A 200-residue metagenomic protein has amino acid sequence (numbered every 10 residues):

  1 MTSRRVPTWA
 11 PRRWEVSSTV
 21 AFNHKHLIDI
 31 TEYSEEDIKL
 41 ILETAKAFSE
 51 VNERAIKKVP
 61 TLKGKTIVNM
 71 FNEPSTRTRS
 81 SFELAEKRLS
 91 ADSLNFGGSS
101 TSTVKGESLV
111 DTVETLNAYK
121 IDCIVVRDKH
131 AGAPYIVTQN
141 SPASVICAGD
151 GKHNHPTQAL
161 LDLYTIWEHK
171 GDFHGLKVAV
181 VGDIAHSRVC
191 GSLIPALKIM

Functional and structural regions predicted by a protein language model:
M1-V16: N-terminal mitochondrial targeting presequence
W14-S80, L84: Positively charged, low-complexity intrinsically disordered leader regions
T31-D37, N52, T66, S100 (+4 more regions): Solvent-exposed, flexible loop/coil residues
Y33, T44-V51, L89, Y119 (+4 more regions): Change "in soluble alpha/beta enzymes" to "in soluble alpha/beta proteins
I56, P60-W167: Phosphate/diphosphate ligand-binding glycine-rich loop within oxidoreductases
N72-A85, E168-M200: Glycine-rich phosphate/diphosphate-binding loop of Rossmann-like nucleotide-binding domains
